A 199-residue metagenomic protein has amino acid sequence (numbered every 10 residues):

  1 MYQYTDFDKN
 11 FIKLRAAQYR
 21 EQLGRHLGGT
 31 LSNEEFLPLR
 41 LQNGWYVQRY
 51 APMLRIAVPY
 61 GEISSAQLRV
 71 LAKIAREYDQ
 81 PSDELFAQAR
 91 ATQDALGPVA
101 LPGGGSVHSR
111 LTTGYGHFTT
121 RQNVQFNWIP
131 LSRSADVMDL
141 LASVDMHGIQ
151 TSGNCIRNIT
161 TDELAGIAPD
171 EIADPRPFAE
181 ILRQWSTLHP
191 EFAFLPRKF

Functional and structural regions predicted by a protein language model:
M1-I74: N-terminal basic/disordered segments at the start of proteins
Q48-F199: Small-residue-enriched alpha-helical segments and adjacent helix-cap loops that form tight helix-helix packing
